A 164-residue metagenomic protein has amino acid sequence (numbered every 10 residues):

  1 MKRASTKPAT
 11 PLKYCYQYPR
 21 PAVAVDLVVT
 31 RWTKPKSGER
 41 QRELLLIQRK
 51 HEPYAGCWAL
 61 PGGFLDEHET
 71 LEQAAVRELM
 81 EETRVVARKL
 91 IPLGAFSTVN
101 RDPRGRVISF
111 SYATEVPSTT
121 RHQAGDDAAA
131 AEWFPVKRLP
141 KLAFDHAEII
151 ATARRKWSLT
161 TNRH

Functional and structural regions predicted by a protein language model:
M1-K7: Short Lys/Arg-rich cationic patches that frequently serve as NLS/NoLS or arginine-rich RNA/DNA-binding motifs
A4, S158-L159: A detector of low-complexity, intrinsically disordered, Ser/Thr/Gly/Pro/Ala-rich segments
P8-A59, E72, A87: N-terminal strand-loop-strand
L65-W157: Unchanged
N162-H164: Short, low-complexity, charge-dense intrinsically disordered segments
